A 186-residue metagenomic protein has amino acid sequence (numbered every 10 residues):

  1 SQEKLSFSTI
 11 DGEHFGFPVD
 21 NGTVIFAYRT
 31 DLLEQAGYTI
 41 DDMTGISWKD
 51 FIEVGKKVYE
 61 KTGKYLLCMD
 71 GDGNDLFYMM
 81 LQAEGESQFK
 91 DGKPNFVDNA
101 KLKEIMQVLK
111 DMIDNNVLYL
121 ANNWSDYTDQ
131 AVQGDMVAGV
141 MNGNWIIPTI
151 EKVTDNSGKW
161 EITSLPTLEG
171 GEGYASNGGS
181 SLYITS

Functional and structural regions predicted by a protein language model:
S1-I25, K49-V54, E60, M79 (+3 more regions): Hinge/lid segment of periplasmic solute-binding proteins
S1-Q2, F7-T9, G16, E34-G37 (+4 more regions): Extracytoplasmic "Venus flytrap"/periplasmic binding protein-like
A36, N115, K152-S186: Extracytoplasmic/periplasmic substrate-recognition and gating elements
G37-D42, D91-P94, K110-W124, M136 (+1 more regions): A local structural motif
I46-I52, L120-Q133: Short helix-initiation/N-cap motifs at beta->coil->alpha
F51, V58, L81, Q130-G139: Hydrophobic residues within well-ordered alpha-helices
I52-K57, K93-N122, L165: Glycine-centered hinge/linker elements that transmit conformational signals in sensory and ligand-binding systems
G73, W124, M141-I150, G178-S180: Beta->alpha turn/N-cap motifs
